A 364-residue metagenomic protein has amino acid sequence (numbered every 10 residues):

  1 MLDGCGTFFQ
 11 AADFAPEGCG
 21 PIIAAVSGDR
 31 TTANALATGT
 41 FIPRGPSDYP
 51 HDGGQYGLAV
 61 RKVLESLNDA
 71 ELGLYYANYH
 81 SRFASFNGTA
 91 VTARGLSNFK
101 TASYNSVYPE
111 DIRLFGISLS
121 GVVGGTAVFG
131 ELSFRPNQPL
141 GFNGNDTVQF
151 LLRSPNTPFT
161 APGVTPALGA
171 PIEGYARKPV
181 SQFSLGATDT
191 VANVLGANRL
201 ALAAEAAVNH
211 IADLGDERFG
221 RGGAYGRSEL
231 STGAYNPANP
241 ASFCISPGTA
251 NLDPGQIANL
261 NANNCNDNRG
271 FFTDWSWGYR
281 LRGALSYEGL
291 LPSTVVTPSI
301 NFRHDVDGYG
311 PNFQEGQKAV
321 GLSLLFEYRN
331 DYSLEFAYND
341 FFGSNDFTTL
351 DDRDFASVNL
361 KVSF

Functional and structural regions predicted by a protein language model:
M1, R61, G73-A77, E131-S133 (+5 more regions): Transmembrane beta-strands of outer-membrane beta-barrel proteins
L2-R44, A84-Y104, F142-E173, G215-N268 (+1 more regions): Solvent-exposed loop segments that connect transmembrane elements
G39, P43-R44, D48-Q149, P155: Beta-propeller domains
P46, G57-A59, E71, G116 (+4 more regions): Membrane-embedded beta-strand positions in outer-membrane beta-barrel channels/transporters
D48-D52, P109-R113, S120, Y175-Q182 (+3 more regions): Short sequence motifs at beta-strands and strand-loop junctions characteristic of Gram-negative outer-membrane
V63-E71, A192-L202, E288-T297, R329-D331: Short loop/turn motifs that connect adjacent beta-strands in outer-membrane beta-barrel proteins
L64, Y76-R82, V123-G125, F134-Q138 (+6 more regions): Transmembrane beta-strands of outer-membrane beta-barrel pores
D352-F364: Outer-membrane beta-barrel "beta-signal"
